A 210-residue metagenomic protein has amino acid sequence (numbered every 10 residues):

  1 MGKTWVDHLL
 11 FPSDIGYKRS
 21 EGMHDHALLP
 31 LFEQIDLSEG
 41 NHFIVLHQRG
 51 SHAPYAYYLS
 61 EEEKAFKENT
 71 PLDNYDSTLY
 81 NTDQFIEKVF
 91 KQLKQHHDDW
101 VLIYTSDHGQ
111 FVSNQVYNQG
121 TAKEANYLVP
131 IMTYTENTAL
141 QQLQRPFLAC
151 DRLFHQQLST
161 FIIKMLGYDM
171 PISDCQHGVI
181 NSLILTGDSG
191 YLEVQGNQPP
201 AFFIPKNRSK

Functional and structural regions predicted by a protein language model:
M1-E62, H155-S189, Q195-G196: Active-site-proximal alpha/beta segments of enzymes that process anionic O-linked groups
L29-E33, E63-L102, A149, F154-F161: A long, amphipathic alpha-helix that forms part of the scaffold/cap immediately adjacent to metal-dependent active
S38, N74, H97, E124-N126 (+1 more regions): A generic fold-level signal
F43-G50, D76-L79, V101-S106, T133 (+1 more regions): Short beta-strand segments
A56-N69, T135-Q142: Flexible internal linker/loop segments at domain or repeat junctions
K91-H96, Q119-A122, T135-K210: Membrane-interface soluble catalytic domains
K94, D98-D99, I103-L140: Histidine-centered active-site microenvironments of extracellular/periplasmic hydrolases and transferases
